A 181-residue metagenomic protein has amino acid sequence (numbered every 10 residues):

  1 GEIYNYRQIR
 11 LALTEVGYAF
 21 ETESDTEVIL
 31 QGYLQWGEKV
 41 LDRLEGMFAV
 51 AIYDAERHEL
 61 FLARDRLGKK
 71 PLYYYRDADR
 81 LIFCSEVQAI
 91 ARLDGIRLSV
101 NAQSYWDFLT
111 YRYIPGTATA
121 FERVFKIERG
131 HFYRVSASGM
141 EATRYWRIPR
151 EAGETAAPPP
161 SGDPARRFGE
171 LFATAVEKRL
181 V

Functional and structural regions predicted by a protein language model:
E2-V181: Cysteine-centered catalytic environments shared across enzyme families
